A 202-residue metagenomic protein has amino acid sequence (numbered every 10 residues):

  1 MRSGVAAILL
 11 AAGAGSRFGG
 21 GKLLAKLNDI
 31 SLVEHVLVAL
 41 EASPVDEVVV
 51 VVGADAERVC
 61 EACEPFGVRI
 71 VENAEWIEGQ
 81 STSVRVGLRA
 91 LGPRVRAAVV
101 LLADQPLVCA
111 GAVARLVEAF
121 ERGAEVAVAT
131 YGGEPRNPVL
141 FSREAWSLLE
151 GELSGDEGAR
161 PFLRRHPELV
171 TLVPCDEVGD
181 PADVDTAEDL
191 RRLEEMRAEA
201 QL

Functional and structural regions predicted by a protein language model:
M1-G4, G151-L202: Conserved alpha/beta core of the MobA/IspD/sugar-nucleotide pyrophosphorylase nucleotidyltransferase superfamily
R2-P135, R143, E168-C175: Nucleotide and nucleotide-moiety/phosphate-recognizing core
S16-G20, L148-L149, D180-A182: A short acidic, helix-capping loop that chelates divalent metal ions and anchors anionic groups
G92, C109, L149-E150, E194: Activation segment
V113, A145-L149, D189-L190: A generic structural signal for short hydrophobic patches within well-formed alpha-helices
A129, L140-E152, D156: Short, positively charged, low-complexity/disordered linker segments
N137-F141, A182-V184: Short glycine- and hydrophobic/aromatic-rich loop-to-beta-strand nucleating segment in the catalytic cores
